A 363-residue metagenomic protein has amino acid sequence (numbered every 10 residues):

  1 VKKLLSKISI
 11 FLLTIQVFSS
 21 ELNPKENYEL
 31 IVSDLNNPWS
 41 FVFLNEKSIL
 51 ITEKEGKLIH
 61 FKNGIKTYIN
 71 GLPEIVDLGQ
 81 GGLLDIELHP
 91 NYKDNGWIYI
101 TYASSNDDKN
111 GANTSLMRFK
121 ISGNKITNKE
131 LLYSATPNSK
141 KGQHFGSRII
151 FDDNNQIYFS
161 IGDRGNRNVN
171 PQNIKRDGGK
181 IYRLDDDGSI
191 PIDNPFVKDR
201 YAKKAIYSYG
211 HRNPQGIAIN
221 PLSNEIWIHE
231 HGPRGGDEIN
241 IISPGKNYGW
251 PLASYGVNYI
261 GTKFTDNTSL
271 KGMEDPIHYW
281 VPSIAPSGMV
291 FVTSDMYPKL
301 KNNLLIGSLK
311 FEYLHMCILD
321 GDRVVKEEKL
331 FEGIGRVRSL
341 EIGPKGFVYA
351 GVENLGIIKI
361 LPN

Functional and structural regions predicted by a protein language model:
K2-F11: Sec-dependent signal peptide recognition, specifically the positively charged N-region followed immediately by
F11-E21: Hydrophobic h-region of N-terminal signal peptides that target proteins for export in Gram-negative bacteria
S20-R167, G216-I219, N224-G232, P282-D320 (+1 more regions): Acidic, Gly/Ser/Thr-rich repeat motifs that build Ca2+-stabilized beta-propeller blades
G81-L83, N91-K93, R164-E327, I360: Beta-propeller domain segments
S104, L132-P137, K198, G256-N258 (+1 more regions): Short, solvent-exposed aromatic-acidic interface loops
M117, Y133, N240, P251 (+1 more regions): Residues in well-ordered beta-strands of folded domains
V324-P344: Conserved blade-ending motifs and adjacent loop-strand segments that build the rim/top face of beta-propeller domains
